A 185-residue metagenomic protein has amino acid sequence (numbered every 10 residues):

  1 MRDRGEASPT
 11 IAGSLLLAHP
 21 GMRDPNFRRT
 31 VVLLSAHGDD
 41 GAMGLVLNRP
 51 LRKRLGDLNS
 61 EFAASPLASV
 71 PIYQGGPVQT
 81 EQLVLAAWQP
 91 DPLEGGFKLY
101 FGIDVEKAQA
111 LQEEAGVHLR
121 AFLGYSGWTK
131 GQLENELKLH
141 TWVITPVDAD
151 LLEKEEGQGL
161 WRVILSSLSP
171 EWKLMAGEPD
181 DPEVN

Functional and structural regions predicted by a protein language model:
M1-N185: A short aromatic-anchored loop/beta-hairpin motif
